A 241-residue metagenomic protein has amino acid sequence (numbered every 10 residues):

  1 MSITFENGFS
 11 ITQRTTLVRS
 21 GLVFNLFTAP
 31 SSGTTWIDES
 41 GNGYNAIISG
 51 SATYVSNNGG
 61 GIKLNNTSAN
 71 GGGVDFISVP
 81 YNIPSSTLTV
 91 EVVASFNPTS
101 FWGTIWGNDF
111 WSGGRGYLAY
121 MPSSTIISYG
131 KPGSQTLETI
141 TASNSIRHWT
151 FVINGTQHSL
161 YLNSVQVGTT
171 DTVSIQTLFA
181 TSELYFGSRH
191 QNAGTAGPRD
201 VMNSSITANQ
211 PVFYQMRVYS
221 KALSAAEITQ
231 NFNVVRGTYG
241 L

Functional and structural regions predicted by a protein language model:
M1-N70, I228-L241: Extracytoplasmic low-complexity segments
T16-L22, S78-V90, E138-S145, Q176-F179 (+1 more regions): Extracellular/lumenal carbohydrate-interaction signature centered on repeated Trp-anchored short motifs
S32-W36, S40, S49, S68-I127 (+2 more regions): Extracellular glycan-recognition modules
I127-H148: Short, aromatic/His-centered strand-loop micro-motif at the edge of beta-sheets
P132, A180-Y214: Extracellular glycan-interaction patches encoded by glycine-rich segments
P132-G133, N154, Y161-V167: Short strand-turn-strand beta-turns centered on an Asx-Gly dipeptide
S145-S159: Localized edge beta-strand/strand-to-loop motifs within extracellular or lumenal beta-rich domains
N163-L184: Short, solvent-exposed beta-strand-to-loop segments that form ligand-recognition rims of beta-rich domains
